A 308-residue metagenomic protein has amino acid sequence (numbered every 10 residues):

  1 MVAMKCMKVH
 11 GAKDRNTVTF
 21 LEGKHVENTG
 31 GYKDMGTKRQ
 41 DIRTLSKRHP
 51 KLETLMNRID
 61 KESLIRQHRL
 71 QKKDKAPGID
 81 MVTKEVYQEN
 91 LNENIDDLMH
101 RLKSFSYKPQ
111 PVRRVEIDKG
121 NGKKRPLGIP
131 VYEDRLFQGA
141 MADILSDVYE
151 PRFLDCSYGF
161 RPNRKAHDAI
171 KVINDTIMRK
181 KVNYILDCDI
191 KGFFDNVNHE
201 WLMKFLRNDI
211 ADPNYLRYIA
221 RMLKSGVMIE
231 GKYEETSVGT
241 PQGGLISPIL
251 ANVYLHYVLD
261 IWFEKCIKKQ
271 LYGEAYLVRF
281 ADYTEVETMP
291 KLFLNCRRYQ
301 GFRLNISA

Functional and structural regions predicted by a protein language model:
M1-N92, D96: Non-catalytic, polymerase-adjacent accessory regions of viral genome-replication enzymes
R101-E116, G120, R152-R164, D168-Q300 (+1 more regions): Conserved polymerase palm-domain catalytic core
P126-V131: Conserved phosphate-binding loops in nucleotide/dinucleotide-binding enzymes
Q138: "…together with the soluble PPM/PP2C metallo-phosphatase catalytic core" -> "…together with the soluble PPM/PP2C
M141: Nucleotide/phosphate-binding loop and acidic/charged catalytic motifs in nucleotide-binding or -utilizing enzymes
I144-L145, Y254: Short conserved beta-strand segments at catalytic cores or DNA/RNA-binding microdomains of nucleic-acid binding
L145-F153: Glycine-rich phosphate-binding segment of PLP-dependent enzymes
